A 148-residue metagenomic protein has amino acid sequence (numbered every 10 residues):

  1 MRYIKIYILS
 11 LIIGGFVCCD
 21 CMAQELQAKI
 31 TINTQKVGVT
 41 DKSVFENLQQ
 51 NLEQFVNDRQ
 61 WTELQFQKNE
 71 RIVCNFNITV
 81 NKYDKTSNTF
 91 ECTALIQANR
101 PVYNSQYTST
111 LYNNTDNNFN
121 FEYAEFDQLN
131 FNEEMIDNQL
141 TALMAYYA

Functional and structural regions predicted by a protein language model:
M1-L26: Bacterial Sec-dependent N-terminal signal peptides
L9, N57, N99: Residue-level marker of positions within ordered structural domains that often coincide with functionally constrained
M22-L26, E46, N114-E122: Membrane-targeting and insertion segments and their boundary/processing signals
Q24-E91, V102-N104: Start-of-domain marker
E91-A148: Acidic/His-rich structured neighborhood in mature extracellular/periplasmic domains
